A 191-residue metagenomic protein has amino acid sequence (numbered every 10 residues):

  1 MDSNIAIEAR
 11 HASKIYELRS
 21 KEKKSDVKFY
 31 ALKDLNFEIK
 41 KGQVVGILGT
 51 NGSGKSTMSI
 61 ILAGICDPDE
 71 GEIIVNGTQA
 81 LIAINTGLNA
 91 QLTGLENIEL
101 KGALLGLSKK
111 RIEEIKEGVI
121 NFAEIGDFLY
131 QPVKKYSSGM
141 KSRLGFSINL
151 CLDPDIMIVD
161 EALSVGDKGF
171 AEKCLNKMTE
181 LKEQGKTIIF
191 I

Functional and structural regions predicted by a protein language model:
I7, Y30-L32: Conserved structural motif at the start of ABC-family nucleotide-binding domains
L48-T50: The feature captures the beta-strand-to-loop junction immediately N-terminal to the Walker
A63: Helix-to-loop junction immediately C-terminal to a conserved catalytic motif
D69-T78: ABC nucleotide-binding domain "signature motif"
E99, R111-F128, S147: Conserved ABC ATPase "signature" region
